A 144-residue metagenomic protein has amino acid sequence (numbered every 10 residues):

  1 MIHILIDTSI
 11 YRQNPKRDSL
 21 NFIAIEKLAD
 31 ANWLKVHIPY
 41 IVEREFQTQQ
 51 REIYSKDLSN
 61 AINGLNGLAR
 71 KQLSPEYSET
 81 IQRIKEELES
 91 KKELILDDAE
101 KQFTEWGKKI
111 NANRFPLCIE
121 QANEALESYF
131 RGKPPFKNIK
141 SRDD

Functional and structural regions predicted by a protein language model:
I2-D144: Active-site-proximal, substrate-binding regions of enzyme catalytic domains and RNA-binding/basic surfaces
